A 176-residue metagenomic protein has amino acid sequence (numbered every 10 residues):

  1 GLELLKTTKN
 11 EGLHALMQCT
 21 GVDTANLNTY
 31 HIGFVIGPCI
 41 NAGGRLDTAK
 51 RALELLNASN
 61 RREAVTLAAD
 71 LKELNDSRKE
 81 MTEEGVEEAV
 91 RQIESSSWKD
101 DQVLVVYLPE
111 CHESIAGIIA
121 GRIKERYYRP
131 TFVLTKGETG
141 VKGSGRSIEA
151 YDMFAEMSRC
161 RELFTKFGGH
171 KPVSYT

Functional and structural regions predicted by a protein language model:
G1-Y175: Hydrophobic helix-and-loop "lid/oligomerization" segment in the mid-to-C-terminal part of catalytic domains
